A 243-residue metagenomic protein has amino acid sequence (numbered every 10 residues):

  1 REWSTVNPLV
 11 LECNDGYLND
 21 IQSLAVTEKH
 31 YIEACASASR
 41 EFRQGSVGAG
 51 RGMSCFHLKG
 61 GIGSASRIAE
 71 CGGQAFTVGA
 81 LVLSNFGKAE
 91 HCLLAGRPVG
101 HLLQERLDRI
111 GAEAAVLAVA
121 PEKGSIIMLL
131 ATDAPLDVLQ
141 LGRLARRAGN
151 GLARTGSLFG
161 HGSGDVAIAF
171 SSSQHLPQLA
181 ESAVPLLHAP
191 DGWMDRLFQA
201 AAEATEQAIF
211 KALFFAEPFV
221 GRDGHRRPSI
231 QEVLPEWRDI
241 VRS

Functional and structural regions predicted by a protein language model:
R1-S243: A structural signal for small-residue-enriched, beta-sheet-centric alpha/beta enzyme cores and oligomeric scaffold folds
